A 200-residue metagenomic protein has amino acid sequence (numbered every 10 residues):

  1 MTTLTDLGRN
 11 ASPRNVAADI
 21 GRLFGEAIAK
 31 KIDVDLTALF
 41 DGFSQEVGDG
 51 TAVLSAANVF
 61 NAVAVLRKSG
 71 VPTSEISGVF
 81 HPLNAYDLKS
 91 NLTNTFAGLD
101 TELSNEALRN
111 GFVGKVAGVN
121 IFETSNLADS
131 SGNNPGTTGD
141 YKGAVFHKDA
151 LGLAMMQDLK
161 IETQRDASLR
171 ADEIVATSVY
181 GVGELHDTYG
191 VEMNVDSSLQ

Functional and structural regions predicted by a protein language model:
M1-D49, S69-F80, I121, T163-E184: Long, contiguous amphipathic alpha-helices that act as assembly "spine/axial" helices in icosahedral shell and virion
T5, S55, H81, H147 (+1 more regions): Alpha-helix initiation/capping motif
A11, N94-Q200: Sequence/fold signature of self-assembling virion shell proteins
D41-V113: Extended, solvent-exposed, turn-rich assembly/linker loops in the middle of proteins
